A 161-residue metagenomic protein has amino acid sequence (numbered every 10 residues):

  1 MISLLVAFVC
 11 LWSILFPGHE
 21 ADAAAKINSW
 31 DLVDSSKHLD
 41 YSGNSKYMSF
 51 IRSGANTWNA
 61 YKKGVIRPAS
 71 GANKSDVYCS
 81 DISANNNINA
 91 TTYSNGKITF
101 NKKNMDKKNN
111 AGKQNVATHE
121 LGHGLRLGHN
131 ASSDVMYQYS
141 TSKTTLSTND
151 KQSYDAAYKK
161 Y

Functional and structural regions predicted by a protein language model:
M1-A23: Sec-dependent N-terminal signal peptides of Gram-positive bacterial secreted proteins and lipoproteins
F16-Y161: Zinc-dependent metalloendopeptidases
